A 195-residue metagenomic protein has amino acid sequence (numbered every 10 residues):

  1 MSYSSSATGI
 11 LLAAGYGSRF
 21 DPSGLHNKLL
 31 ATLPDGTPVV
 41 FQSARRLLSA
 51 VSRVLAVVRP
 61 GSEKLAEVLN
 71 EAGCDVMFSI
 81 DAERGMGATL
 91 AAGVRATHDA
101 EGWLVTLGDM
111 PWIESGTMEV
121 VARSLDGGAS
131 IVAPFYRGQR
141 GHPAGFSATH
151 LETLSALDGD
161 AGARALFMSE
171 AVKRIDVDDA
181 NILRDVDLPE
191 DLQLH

Functional and structural regions predicted by a protein language model:
M1-G9, E152-H195: Conserved alpha/beta core of the MobA/IspD/sugar-nucleotide pyrophosphorylase nucleotidyltransferase superfamily
Y3-R59, E63: N-terminal glycine-rich phosphate-binding loop and ensuing alpha1 helix
G24-P34, P38, A56, P60 (+6 more regions): Residues at secondary-structure transition points
L29, D75, S130, A171-K173 (+1 more regions): Conserved beta-strand segments of alpha/beta enzyme cores
Q42, K64, A88-A92, V120 (+1 more regions): Alpha-helical elements of Rossmann-like donor-binding domains used by nucleotide-donor carbohydrate transfer enzymes
A50, N70-G73, H150, M168-E170: Short, structured coil segments at secondary-structure junctions
S52-A92: Short, surface-exposed acidic-centric catalytic microdomains
D81-A148, E152-T153: Conserved beta-loop-beta/alpha segment of the NTase-like Rossmann-fold superfamily that binds/positions NTPs
